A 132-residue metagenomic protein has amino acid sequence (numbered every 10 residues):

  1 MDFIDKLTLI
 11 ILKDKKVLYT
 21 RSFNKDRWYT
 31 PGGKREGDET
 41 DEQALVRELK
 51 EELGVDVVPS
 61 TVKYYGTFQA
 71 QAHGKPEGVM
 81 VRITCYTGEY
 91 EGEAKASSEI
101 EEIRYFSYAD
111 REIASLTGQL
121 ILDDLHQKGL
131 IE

Functional and structural regions predicted by a protein language model:
M1-T30: N-terminal strand-loop-strand
D5-L7, K15, V81-T84, E101: Change "...and in nucleic-acid phosphodiester-cleaving endonucleases..." to "...and in nucleic-acid processing enzymes
W28-G33, F106-S107: A short, polar/proline- and glycine-enriched secondary-structure boundary/capping micro-motif
P31-Y65: The catalytic Nudix box helix
F68-A94, D124-H126: Active-site-adjacent beta-strand/loop module that shapes the phosphate/pyrophosphate-binding cleft
T87, K95-Q127: NUDIX/MutT-family hydrolases
